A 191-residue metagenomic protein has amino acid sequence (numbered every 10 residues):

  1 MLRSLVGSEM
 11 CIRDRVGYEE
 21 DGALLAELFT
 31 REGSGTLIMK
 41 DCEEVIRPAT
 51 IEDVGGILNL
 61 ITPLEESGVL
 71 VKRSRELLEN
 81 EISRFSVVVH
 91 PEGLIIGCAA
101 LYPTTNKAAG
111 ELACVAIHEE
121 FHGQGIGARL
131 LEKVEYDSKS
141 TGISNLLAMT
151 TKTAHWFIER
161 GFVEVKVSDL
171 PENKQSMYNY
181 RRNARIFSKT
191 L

Functional and structural regions predicted by a protein language model:
M1-G7, I12: Single conserved hydrophobic/aromatic residue that forms the stacking wall/gate of nucleotide- or nucleobase-binding
L24-P48: Long, charged amphipathic helices and adjacent flexible linkers at domain junctions
D41-V71, N183-I186: Short amphipathic alpha-helix that is part of the acyltransferase structural core
K72-I117: A conserved beta-strand-loop-helix scaffold within acyl/acetyltransferase catalytic domains
I117, G123-Y136: Conserved acetyl-CoA-binding loop-helix of GNAT-fold acetyltransferases
Y136-T151: Conserved GNAT acetyl-CoA-binding A-motif
T151, L170-L191: C-terminal "cap" of GNAT-fold acetyltransferases
I158-S168: Conserved acetyl-CoA-binding loop of GNAT-fold acetyltransferases
